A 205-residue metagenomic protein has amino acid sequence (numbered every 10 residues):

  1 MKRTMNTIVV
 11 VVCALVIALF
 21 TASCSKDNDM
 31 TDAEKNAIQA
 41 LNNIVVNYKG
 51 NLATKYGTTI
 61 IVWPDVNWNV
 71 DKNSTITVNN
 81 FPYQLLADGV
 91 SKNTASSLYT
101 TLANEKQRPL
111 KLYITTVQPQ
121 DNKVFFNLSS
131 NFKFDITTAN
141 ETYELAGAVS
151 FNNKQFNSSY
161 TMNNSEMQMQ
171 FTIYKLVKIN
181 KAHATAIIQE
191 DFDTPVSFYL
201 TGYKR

Functional and structural regions predicted by a protein language model:
M1-V9, C13-N47, R205: Bacterial Sec-dependent N-terminal signal peptides
A33-R205: First exposed extracellular module after export/assembly in secreted or surface-exposed proteins
